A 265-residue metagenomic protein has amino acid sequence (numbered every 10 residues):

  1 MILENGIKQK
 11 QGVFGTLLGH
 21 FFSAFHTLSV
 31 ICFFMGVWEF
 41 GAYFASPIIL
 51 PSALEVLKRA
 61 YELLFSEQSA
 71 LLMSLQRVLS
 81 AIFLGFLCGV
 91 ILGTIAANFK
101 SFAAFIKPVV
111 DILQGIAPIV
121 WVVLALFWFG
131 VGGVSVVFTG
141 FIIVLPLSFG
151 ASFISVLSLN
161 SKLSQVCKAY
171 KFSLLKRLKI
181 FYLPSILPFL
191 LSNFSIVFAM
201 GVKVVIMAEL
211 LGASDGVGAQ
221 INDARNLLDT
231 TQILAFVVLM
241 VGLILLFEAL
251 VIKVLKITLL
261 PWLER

Functional and structural regions predicted by a protein language model:
M1-S29, A249-R265: Transmembrane alpha-helical segments of polytopic membrane transport and secretion proteins
G15-L18, F44-L84: Periplasmic/extracellular loop-to-transmembrane helix junction in inner-membrane transport proteins
A70-R77, F127-S148, I186-L191, Q232-V237: Loop-to-helix entry region at the N-terminal start of transmembrane alpha-helices in multi-pass membrane transporters
I91-L126, A151-L157: Cytoplasmic-entry segments and transmembrane alpha-helices of multi-pass inner-membrane transporters
K100, S192, L234-R265: C-terminal transmembrane helix and the adjacent membrane-cytosol boundary/short C-terminal tail of inner/organellar
F127-W128, K203-M240, L263-R265: Glycine-rich helix-loop "coupling/hinge" segments at transmembrane-helix boundaries in multipass transporters
F138-I142, L174-M207, A235, L239: Transmembrane alpha-helices
A151-N193, I221: Short cytoplasmic-facing helical segments at TM-TM junctions of multi-pass membrane proteins
